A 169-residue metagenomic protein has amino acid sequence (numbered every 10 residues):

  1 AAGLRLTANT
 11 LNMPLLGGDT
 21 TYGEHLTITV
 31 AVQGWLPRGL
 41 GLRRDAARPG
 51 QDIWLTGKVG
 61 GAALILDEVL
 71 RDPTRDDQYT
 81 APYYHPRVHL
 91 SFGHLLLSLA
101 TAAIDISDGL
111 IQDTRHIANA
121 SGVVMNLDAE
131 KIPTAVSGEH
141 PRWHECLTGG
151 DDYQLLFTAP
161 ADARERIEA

Functional and structural regions predicted by a protein language model:
A1-L16, T21-I28, Q33, S98-L99 (+1 more regions): Glycine-/charge-enriched secondary-structure boundary and capping motifs
G3, G34-L36, I65-L66, G93: Glycine-centered structural positions embedded in regular secondary structure
A8, G34-P37, W54-A63, L70-T74 (+4 more regions): Short, well-ordered alpha-helical segments in soluble proteins
P37-G41, E165: Short helix-loop capping/hinge motifs at secondary-structure junctions, enriched in acidic/polar residues
L42-H94: Short, acidic (Asp/Glu-rich) active-site segment that either coordinates a divalent metal cofactor
